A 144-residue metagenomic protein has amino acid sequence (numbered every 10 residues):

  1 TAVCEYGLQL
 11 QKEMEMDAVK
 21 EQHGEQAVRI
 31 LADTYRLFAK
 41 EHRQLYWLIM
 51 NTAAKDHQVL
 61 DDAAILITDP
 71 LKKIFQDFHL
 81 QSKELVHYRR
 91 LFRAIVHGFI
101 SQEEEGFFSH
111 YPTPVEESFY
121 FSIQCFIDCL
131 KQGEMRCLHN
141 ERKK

Functional and structural regions predicted by a protein language model:
T1-M16: An amphipathic alpha-helix adjacent to DNA-recognition modules
M16-Q44, S82, Y88-F92: Hydrophobic alpha-helical connector segments
A18-E25, H57, F108-P112: Short, surface-exposed loop/turn segments at secondary-structure junctions
R36-K55, S101-S109: Amphipathic alpha-helical segments used for helix-helix packing
A54-H79, V86-R90, E117-D128: Amphipathic alpha-helical packing segments from all-alpha helical-bundle domains
K73-L80, E105, S109-K144: C-terminal peripheral helix-coil segments that are non-catalytic and often amphipathic
